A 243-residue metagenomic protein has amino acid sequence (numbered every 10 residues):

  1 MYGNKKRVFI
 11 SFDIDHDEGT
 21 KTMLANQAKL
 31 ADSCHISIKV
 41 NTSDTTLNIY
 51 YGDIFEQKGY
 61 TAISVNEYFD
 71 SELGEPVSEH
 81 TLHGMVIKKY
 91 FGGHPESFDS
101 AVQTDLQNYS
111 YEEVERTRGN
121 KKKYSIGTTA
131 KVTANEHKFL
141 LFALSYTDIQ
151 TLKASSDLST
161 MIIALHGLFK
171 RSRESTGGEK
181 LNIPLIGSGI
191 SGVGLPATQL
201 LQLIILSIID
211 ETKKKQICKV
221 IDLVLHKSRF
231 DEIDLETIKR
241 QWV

Functional and structural regions predicted by a protein language model:
M1-V243: Macrodomain-like recognition of ADP-ribose-binding/processing modules
